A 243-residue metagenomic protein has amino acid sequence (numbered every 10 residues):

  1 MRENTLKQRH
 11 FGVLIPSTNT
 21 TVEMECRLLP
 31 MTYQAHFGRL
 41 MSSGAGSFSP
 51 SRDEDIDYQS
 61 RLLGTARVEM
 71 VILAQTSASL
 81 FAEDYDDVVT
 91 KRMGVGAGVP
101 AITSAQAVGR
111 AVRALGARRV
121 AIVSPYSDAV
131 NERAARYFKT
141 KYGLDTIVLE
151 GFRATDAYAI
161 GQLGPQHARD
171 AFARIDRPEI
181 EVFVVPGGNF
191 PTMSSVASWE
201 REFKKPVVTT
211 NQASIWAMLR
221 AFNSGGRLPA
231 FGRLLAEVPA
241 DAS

Functional and structural regions predicted by a protein language model:
M1-Q59, Y126-G164: N-terminal glycine-rich anion-binding loop in soluble enzyme alpha/beta folds
D53-R67, H167-I180: Short, well-structured alpha-helical segments in soluble
S60-Q106, R110: Glycine/small-residue-rich loop that forms an oxyanion/phosphate-binding "nest" at active or ligand-binding sites
E69-A74, A121-V123, I180-G187: Periplasmic-binding protein-like
V89, G96-T155, L235-A240: Conserved beta-alpha
T90-V112, W199-M218: Short, acidic/small-residue loops that bind anionic groups at enzyme active sites
Q166-W199, S214-I215: Hydrophobic alpha-helical
V208-S243: C-terminal functional extensions of proteins
